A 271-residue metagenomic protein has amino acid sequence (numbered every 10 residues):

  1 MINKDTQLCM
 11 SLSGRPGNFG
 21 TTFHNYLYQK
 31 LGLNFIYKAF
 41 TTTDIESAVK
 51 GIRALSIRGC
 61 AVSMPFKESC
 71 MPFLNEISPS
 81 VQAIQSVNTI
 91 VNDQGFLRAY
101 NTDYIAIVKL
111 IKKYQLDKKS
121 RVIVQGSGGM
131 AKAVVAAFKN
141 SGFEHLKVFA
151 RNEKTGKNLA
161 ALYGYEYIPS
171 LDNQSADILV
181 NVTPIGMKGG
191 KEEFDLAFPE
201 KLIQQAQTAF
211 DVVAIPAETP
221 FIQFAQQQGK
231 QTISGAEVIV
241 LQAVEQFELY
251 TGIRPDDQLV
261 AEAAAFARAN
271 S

Functional and structural regions predicted by a protein language model:
I2-N3, L116-K118, N140, L196-A206: Short, conserved loop/helix-junction motifs that constitute active-site signature segments in enzyme catalytic cores
I2-Y114: Phosphate/diphosphate ligand-binding glycine-rich loop within oxidoreductases
S11, V124-Q125, V148, D211: Hydrophobic Val/Ile/Leu positions in short beta-strands of Rossmann-like dinucleotide-binding domains
V62-S69, G128-M130, P184-M187, I215: Short glycine-rich anion-binding loops that position phosphate/pyrophosphate groups of nucleotides and phosphorylated
N101, Q115-F143, A150: Glycine-rich adenosine-cofactor-binding loop
S141-Y163: NAD(P)-binding Rossmann-fold cofactor-contacting core
L162-T232: Rossmann-like adenosine-cofactor binding region
V212-S271: Adenosine-phosphate binding glycine-rich loop
